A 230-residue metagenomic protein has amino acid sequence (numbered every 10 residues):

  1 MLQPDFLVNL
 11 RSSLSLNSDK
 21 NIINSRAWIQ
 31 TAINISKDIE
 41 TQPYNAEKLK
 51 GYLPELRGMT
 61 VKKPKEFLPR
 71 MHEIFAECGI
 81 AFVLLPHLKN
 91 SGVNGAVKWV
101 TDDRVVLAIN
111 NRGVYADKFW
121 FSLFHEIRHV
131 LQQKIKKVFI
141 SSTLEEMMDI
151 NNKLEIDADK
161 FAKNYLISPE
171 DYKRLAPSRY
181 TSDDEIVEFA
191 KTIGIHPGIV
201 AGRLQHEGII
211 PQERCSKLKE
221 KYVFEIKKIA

Functional and structural regions predicted by a protein language model:
M1-A230: Active-site hotspot residues in diverse enzymes, especially metal/ion-binding acidic/histidine motifs
